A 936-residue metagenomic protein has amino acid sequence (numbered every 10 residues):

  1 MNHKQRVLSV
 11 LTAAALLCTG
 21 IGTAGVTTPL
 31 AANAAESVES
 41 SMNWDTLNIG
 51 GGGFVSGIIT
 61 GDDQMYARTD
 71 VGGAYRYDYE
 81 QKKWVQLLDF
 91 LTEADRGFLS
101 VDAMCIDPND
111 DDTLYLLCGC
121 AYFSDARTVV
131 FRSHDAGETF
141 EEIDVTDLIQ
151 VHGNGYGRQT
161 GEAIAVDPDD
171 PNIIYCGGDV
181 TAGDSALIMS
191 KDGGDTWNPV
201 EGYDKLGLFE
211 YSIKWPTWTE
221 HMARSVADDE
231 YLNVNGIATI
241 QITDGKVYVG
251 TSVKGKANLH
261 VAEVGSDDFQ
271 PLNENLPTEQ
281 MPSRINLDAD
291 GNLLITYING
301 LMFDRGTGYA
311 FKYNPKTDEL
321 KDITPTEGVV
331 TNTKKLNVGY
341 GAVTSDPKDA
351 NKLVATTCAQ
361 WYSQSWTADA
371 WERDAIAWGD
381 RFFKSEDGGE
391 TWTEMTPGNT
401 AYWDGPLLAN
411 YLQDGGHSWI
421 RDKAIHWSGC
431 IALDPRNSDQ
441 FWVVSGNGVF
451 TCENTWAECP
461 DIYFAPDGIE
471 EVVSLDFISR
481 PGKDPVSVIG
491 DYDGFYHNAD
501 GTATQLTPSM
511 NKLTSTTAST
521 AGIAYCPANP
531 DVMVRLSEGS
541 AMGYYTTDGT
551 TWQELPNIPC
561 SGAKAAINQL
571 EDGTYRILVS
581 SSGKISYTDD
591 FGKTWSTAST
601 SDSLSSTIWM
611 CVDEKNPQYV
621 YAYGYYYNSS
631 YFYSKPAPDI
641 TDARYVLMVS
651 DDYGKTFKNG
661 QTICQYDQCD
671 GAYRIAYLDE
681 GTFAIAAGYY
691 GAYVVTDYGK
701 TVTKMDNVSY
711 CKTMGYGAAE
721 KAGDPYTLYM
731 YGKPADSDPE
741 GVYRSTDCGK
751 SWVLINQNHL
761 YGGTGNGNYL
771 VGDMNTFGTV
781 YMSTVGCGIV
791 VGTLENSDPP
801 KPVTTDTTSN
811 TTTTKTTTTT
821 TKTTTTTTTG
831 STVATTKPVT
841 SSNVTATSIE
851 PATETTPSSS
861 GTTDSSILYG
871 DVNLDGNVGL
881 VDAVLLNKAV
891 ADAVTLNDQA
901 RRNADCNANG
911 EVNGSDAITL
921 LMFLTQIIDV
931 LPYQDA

Functional and structural regions predicted by a protein language model:
G22-G25, K801, T805-D806, N810-K815 (+2 more regions): Cellulosome-associated attachment modules in secreted, modular CAZymes
G53-V55, F98-C105, Y156-A165, W215-T239 (+7 more regions): Signature of short aromatic-glycine-proline-rich micro-motifs recurring in repeat-based ectodomains
G73-Y75, K83, T128-R132, S185-M189 (+11 more regions): A short loop-to-beta-strand structural motif that recurs across blades of beta-propeller domains
R76-D78, P108, S133-H134, P168 (+14 more regions): Conserved Ser/Thr-centered positions that define the repeating blades of beta-propeller domains
D89-D95, D144-G155, E201-E230, T324-K335 (+3 more regions): Surface-exposed loop and turn segments in beta-propeller and other repeat-based domains that flank or scaffold
L117-T128, D179-A182, Y297-G308, T356-D380 (+2 more regions): Short, conserved, GDST-rich strand-edge loop motifs in beta-rich repeat architectures
V330-T331, A465-L475, T517-A518, D706-G715 (+1 more regions): Conserved blade-ending motifs and adjacent loop-strand segments that build the rim/top face of beta-propeller domains
G763-P800: Blade-level signature of beta-propeller repeat domains, shared across WD40, Kelch, NHL, RCC1 and BNR/Asp-box propellers
